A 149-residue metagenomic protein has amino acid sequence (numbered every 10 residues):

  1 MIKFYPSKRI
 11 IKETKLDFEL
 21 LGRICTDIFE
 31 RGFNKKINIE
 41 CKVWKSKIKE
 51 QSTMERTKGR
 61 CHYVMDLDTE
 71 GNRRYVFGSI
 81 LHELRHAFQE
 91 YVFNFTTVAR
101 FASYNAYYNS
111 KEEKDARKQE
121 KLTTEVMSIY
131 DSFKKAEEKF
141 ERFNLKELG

Functional and structural regions predicted by a protein language model:
M1-I10: Acidic/histidine-rich, surface-exposed loop or edge segments in extracytoplasmic proteins
M1-I2, K35-V43: Predominantly extracellular/secreted Zn2+-dependent metalloproteases
E13-K36: Zn2+-dependent metallopeptidase catalytic core
E40-R74, A87-Y91: Active-site scaffold of zinc-dependent metalloenzymes
R74, E120-G149: Long, well-structured alpha-helical subdomains associated with metal-dependent extracellular/ecto-lumenal hydrolases
R74-Y75, E90-K118: Post-HEXXH active-site segment of zinc metalloproteases
Y75-E83: Short alpha-helical catalytic segment bearing the HExxH-like zincin motif of zinc-dependent metalloproteases
F88-A99, E125-F133: Substrate-binding/catalytic groove segments of enzymes that remodel or degrade extracellular structural polymers
